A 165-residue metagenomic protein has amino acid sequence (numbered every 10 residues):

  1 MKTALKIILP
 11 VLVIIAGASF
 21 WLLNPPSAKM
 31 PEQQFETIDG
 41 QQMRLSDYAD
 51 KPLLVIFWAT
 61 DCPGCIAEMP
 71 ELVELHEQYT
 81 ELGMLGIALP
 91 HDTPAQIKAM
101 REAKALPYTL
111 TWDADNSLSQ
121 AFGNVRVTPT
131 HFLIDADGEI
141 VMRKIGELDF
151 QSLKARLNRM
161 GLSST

Functional and structural regions predicted by a protein language model:
M1-E36, T165: N-terminal targeting signals for export/organelle localization
M30-P31, L53, T128-P129: Short loop/turn microsegments at loop-to-beta-strand junctions
E32-K51: Short extracytoplasmic/periplasmic juxtamembrane "stem" segments immediately C-terminal to an N-terminal membrane anchor
L45-P63, L72: Short active-site neighborhood of thiol/selenol oxidoreductases, capturing the structured segment around
L54-V55, M84, H131: Hydrophobic beta-strand anchors of alpha/beta hydrolase catalytic cores
T60-A67, V127: C-type cytochrome heme c attachment motif
I66-K104, A114-Q120: Structural microenvironment flanking redox-active thiols in thiol-disulfide oxidoreductases
E102-P107, A114-R159: Thiol/disulfide oxidoreductase modules built on the thioredoxin-like
